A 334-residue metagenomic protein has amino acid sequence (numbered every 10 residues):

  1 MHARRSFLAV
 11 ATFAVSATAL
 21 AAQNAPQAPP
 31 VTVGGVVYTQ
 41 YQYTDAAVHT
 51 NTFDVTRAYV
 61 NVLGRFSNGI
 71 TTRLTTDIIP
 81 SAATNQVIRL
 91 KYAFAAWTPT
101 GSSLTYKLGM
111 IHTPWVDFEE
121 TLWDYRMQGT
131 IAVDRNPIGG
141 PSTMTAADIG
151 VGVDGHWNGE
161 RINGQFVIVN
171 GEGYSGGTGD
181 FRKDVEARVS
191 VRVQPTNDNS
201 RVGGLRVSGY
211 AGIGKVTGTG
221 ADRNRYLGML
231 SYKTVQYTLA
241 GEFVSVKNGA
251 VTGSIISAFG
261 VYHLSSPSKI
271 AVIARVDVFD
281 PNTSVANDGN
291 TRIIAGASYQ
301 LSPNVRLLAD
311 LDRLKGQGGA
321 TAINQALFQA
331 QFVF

Functional and structural regions predicted by a protein language model:
M1-P26: Cleavable N-terminal export/targeting peptides
N24-Y174, G179-E186, S190-N199, R206 (+3 more regions): Outer membrane beta-barrel
V37-Y41, I213, D312: Generic short beta-strand segments
T44-V48, S81-T84, Y174-G177, V216-T219 (+3 more regions): A generic structural signal for short coil/turn motifs at secondary-structure boundaries
T50-D54, N85-V87, P141-T145, G179-F181 (+5 more regions): Short sequence motifs at beta-strands and strand-loop junctions characteristic of Gram-negative outer-membrane
R182, S190-T283: Detector for outer-membrane/organellar transmembrane beta-barrel domains, recognizing the amphipathic beta-strand
A187-V189, A322-F334: Outer-membrane beta-barrel "beta-signal"
V261-L308, D312: Outer membrane beta-barrel transmembrane domains
